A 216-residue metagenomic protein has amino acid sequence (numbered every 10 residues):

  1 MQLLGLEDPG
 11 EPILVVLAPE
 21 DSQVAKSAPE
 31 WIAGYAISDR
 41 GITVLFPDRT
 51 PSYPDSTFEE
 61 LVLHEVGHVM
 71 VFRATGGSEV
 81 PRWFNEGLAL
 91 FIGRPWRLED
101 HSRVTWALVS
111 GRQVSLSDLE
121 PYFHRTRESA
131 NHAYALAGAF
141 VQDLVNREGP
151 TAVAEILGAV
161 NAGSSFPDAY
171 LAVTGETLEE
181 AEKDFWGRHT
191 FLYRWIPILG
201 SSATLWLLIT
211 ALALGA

Functional and structural regions predicted by a protein language model:
M1-V80, A133: Juxtacatalytic substrate-recognition/specificity segment
Q2, L6, G77-P121, A172-H189: Post-HExxH zinc-binding segment in Zn-dependent metallohydrolases
D21-S27, W96-H101, G163-D168: Secretory-pathway/luminal and periplasmic proteins that interact with or process carbohydrate-rich
L45-T57, R73-E79, A89-L90, H124-A130 (+3 more regions): Second-shell loop/turn segments in exported
S52-L61, E79, W83, E128-A135 (+5 more regions): Soluble non-cytosolic domains of exported or imported proteins
E60-R73, E86-L90, V141, G149: Active-site recognition of the HExxH zinc-binding catalytic motif
H101-L144, E148, V153-I156: Long, well-structured alpha-helical subdomains associated with metal-dependent extracellular/ecto-lumenal hydrolases
Q113-S117, R125-H132, G158-A216: Beta/coil-rich, acidic/histidine-enriched accessory regions frequently appended to metallopeptidases
